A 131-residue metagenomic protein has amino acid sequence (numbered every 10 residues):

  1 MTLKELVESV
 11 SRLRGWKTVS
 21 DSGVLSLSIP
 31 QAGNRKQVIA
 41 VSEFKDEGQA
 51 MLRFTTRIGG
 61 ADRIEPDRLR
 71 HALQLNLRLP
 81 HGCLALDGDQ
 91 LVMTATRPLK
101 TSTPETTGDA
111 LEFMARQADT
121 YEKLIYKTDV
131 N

Functional and structural regions predicted by a protein language model:
M1, V130-N131: C-terminal end-of-chain micro-motif
M1-Q37, R78, L86: Charge-rich, low-complexity N-terminal segments
T2, L6, G60, I64-R68 (+2 more regions): Short amphipathic alpha-helical segments
V7-D21, E47-I64: Charged, low-complexity, helix/coiled-coil-prone segments
S28-R53: Glycine-rich portal/gate segments that line the openings of hydrophobic small-molecule binding cavities
G33-N34, G60, L99-T101: Short, surface-exposed beta-strand-loop junctions and turns on beta-sheet-rich folds
A50-Q90, T94-T96: Short, internal acidic amphipathic alpha-helical interface segments that mediate docking to partner proteins
H81-E112, R116-V130: Well-ordered alpha/beta subsegment
